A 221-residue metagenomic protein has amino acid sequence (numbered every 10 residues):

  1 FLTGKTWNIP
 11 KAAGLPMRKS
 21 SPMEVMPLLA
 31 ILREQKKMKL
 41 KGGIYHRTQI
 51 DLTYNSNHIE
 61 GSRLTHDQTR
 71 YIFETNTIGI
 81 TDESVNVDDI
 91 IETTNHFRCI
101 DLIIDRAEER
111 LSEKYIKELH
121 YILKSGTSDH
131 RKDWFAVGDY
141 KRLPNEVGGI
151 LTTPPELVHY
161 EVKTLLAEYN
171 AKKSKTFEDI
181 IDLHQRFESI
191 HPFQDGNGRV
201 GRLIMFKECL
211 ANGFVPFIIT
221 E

Functional and structural regions predicted by a protein language model:
F1-E221: FIC/Doc superfamily catalytic core
